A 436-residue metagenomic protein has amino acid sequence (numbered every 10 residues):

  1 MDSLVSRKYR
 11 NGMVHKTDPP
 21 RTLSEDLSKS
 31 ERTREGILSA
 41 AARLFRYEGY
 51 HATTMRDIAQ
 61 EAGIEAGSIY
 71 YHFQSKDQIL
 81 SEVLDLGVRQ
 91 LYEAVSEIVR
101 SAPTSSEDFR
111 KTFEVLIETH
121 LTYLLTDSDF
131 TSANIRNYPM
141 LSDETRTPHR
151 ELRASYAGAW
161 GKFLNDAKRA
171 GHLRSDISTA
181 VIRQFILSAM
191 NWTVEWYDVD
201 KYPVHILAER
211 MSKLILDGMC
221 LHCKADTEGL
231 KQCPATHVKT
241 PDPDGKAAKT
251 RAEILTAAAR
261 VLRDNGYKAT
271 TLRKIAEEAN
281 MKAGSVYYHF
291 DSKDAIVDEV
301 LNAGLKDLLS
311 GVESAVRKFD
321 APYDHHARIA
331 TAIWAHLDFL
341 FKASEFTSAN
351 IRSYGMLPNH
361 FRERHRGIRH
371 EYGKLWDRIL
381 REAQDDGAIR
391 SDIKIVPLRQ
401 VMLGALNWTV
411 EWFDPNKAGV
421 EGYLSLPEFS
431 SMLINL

Functional and structural regions predicted by a protein language model:
M1-R21, T122, G158, K162-D166 (+8 more regions): C-terminal peripheral helix-coil segments that are non-catalytic and often amphipathic
T33-G36, A40, L44-Q78, E82 (+4 more regions): Helix-turn-helix
E82, E97-D129, E299, S314-E345 (+1 more regions): Hydrophobic alpha-helical connector segments
D85-L91, N302-L309: Short, basic, alpha-helical segments at the C-terminal edge of helix-turn-helix-like DNA-binding modules
R89, E144-A170, T179-Q184, N191 (+5 more regions): Amphipathic alpha-helical packing segments from all-alpha helical-bundle domains
L124-E144, G161-K162, L340-H360: Amphipathic alpha-helical segments used for helix-helix packing
S132-I135, D176, D226-E228, S348-I351 (+1 more regions): Short, hydrophobic secondary-structure boundary micro-motifs
